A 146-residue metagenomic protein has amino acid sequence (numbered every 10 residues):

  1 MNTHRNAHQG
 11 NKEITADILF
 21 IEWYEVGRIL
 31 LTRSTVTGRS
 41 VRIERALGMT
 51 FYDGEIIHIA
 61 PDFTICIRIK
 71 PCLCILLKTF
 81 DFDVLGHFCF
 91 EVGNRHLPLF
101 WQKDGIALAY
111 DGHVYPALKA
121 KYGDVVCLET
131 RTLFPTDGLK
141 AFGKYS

Functional and structural regions predicted by a protein language model:
M1-G48: Intrinsically disordered, low-complexity, positively charged segments
M1-I14, T35-T37, L108-S146: Helix-rich terminal scaffold detector
E44-G48, T79-D81, D111: A structural micro-motif recognizing beta-strand termini and the immediately following turn/loop segments
R45, M49-Y52, I57: Short, well-ordered loop/turn sites that connect or cap secondary structure elements
C66-T79: Short glycine-/aliphatic-rich beta-strand segments at the starts of folded cytosolic domains
D81-G123, C127: Conserved, well-structured core segments that form or line functional sites
